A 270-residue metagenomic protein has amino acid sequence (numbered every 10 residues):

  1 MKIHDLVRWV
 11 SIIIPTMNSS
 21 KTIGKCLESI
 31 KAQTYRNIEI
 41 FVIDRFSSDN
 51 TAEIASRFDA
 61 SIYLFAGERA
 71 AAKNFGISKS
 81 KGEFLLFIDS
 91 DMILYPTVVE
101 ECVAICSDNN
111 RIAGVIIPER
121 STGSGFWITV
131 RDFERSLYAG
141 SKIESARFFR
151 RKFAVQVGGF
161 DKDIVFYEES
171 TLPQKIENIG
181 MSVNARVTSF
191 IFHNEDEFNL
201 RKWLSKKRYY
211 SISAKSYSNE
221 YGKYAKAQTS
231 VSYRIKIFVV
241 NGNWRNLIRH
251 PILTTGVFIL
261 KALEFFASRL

Functional and structural regions predicted by a protein language model:
E28-N37: Short, acidic, metal-binding catalytic loop of nucleotide-sugar glycosyltransferases
S29, D44-A52, M92-I93: A conserved acidic beta->alpha catalytic loop
L64-S80: Glycine-rich, basic loop-to-helix element that forms the pyrophosphate-binding segment of sugar-nucleotide handling
L85: Short aromatic/hydrophobic "clamp" motif used to bind/position activated sugar donors
I93-F126: Conserved donor NDP-sugar-binding/catalytic core segment of glycosyltransferases
V165-Q174: Acidic donor-binding loop at a coil-to-helix junction in glycosyltransferase catalytic cores that engages
R186-S205, Y210-Y217: Active-site donor/metal-binding and catalytic loop motifs of nucleotide-sugar-dependent glycosylation enzymes
S205-L270: Non-catalytic, C-terminal membrane-associated alpha-helical segments of glycosyltransferases
